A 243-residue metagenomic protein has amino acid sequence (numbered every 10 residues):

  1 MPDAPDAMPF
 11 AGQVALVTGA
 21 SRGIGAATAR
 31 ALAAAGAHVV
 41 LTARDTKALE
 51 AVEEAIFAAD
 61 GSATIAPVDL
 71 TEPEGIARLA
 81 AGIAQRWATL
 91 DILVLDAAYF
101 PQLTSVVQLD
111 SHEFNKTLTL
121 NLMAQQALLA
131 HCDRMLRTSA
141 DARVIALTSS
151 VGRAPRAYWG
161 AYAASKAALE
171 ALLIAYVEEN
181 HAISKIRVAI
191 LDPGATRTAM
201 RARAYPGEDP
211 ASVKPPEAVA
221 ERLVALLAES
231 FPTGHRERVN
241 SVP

Functional and structural regions predicted by a protein language model:
V14, S21-R22: Conserved glycine-rich cofactor-binding loop
T18, L90-A98, N121, A146 (+1 more regions): Rossmann-fold scaffold of SDR-type NAD(P)-dependent oxidoreductases
A35-V52: Conserved glycine-rich Rossmann-like NAD(P)H-binding loop of the short-chain dehydrogenase/reductase
A77, A98-N115, Y158: Conserved mid-core segment of classical short-chain dehydrogenase/reductases
A81-Q85, L120-A140, V177-E178: Amphipathic alpha-helical dimer-interface segment in Rossmann-like NAD(P)H-dependent oxidoreductases
Y99, R137, D141-A168, L173-A182 (+1 more regions): Catalytic loop of short-chain dehydrogenase/reductase
V107-Q126, V144-I145, L169: Catalytic Tyr-X3-Lys loop
I186, I190-L191, T198, P206-P243: C-terminal helical subdomain
